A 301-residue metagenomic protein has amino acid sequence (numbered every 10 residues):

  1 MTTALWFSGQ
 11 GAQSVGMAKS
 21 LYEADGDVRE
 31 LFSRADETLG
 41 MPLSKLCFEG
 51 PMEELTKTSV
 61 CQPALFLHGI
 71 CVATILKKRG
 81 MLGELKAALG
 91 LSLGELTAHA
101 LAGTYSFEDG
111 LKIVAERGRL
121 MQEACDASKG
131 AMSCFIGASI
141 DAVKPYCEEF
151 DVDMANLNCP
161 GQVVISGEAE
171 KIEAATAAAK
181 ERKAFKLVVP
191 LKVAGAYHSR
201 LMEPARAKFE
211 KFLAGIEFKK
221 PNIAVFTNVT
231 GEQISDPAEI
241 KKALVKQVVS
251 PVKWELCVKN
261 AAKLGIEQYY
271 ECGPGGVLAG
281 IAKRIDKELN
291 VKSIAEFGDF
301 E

Functional and structural regions predicted by a protein language model:
M1-A142, K186-L187, Q268-F297: FabD-like malonyl-/acyl-CoA
M1-T2, K219-T227, Q233, K241 (+3 more regions): Cys-dependent protein tyrosine phosphatase-like superfamily
Q10-A12, L39, A102-V249: Alpha/beta catalytic cores of group-transfer enzymes, especially the acyltransferase/condensing modules of polyketide
D27, H68, K171, K208 (+1 more regions): Charged catalytic carboxylate motif
C61-P63, A196, P251: Glycine-rich phosphate/pyrophosphate-binding beta-alpha loops
V72-L76, V143, F209, C257-A261: Generic hydrophobic alpha-helical segments
K77, K180, A262-G265: Non-catalytic positions within long, well-ordered alpha-helices that form the structural scaffold/packing of enzyme
